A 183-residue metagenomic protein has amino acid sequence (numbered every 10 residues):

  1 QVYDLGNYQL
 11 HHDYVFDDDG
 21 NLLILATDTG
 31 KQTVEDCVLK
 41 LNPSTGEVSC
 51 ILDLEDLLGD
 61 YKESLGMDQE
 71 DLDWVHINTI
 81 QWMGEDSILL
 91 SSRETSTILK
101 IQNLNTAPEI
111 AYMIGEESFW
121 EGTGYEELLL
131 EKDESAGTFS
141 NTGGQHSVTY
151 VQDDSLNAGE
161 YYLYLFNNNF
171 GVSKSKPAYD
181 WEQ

Functional and structural regions predicted by a protein language model:
Q1, E35-G46, K100-L104, P177-Q183: Beta-propeller blade signature
Q1-F16: Blade-loop segments of beta-propeller domains
V2-L5, E47-L72, P108-S140: Surface-exposed loop and turn segments in beta-propeller and other repeat-based domains that flank or scaffold
Q9-H11, L65-M83, E127-S155: Signature of short aromatic-glycine-proline-rich micro-motifs recurring in repeat-based ectodomains
D19, E35, E85, E94-S96: Surface-exposed loop/turn positions within WD40 beta-propeller blades
L23, S87-L90, Y162-F166: Conserved beta-propeller blade signature
T29-T33, T95-T97, F170-K174: Short glycine/acidic-enriched loop and turn motifs that connect beta-strands
G143-Q183: Loop/turn-rich, solvent-exposed surfaces of beta-rich toroidal or solenoidal domains
